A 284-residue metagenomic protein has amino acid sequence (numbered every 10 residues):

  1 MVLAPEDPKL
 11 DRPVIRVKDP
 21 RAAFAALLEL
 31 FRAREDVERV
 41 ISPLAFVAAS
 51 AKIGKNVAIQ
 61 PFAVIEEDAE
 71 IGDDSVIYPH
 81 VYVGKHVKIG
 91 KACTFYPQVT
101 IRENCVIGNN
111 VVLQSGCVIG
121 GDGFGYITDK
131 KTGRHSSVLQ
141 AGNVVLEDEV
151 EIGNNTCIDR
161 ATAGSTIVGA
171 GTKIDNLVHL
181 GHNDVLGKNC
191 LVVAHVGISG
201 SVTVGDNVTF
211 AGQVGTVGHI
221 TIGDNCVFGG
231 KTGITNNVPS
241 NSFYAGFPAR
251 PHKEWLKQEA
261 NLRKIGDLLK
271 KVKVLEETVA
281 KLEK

Functional and structural regions predicted by a protein language model:
M1-L44, N56, N110, G116-C117 (+3 more regions): Terminal amphipathic alpha-helical/low-complexity segments used for targeting or macromolecular assembly
V40-P251: Structural signal for interior beta-strand "rungs" in well-ordered beta-sheet cores of soluble enzyme domains
